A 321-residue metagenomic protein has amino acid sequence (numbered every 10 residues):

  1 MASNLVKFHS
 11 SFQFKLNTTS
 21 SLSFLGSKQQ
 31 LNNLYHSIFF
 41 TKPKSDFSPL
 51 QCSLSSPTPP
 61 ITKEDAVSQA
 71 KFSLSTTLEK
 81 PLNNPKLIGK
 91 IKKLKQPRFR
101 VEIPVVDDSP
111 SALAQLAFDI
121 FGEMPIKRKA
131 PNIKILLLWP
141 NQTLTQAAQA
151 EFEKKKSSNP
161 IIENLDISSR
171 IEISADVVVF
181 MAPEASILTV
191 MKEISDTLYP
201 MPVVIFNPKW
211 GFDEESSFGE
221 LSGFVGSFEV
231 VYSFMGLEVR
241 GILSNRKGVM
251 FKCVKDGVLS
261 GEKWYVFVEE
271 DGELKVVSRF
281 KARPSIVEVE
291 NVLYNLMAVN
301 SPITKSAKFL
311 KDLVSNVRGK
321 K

Functional and structural regions predicted by a protein language model:
M1-P57: N-terminal chloroplast transit peptides
L5-S27, S278, V289-K321: Long C-terminal extensions of eukaryotic subunits of large macromolecular complexes
K42-V190, T197-Y199, S306-K321: Positively charged, amphipathic N-terminal segments that serve as targeting/anchoring signals
W139-L144, N207-D213: Short beta-alpha junction loops
I187-T189, F212-E215: Short acidic/glycine-rich loop or secondary-structure boundary segments that cap or lie
I194-D196, E220: A structural signal for leucine-rich repeat
E214-V299: A conserved mid-domain beta-alpha-beta active-site/ligand-binding segment of alpha/beta enzyme cores
